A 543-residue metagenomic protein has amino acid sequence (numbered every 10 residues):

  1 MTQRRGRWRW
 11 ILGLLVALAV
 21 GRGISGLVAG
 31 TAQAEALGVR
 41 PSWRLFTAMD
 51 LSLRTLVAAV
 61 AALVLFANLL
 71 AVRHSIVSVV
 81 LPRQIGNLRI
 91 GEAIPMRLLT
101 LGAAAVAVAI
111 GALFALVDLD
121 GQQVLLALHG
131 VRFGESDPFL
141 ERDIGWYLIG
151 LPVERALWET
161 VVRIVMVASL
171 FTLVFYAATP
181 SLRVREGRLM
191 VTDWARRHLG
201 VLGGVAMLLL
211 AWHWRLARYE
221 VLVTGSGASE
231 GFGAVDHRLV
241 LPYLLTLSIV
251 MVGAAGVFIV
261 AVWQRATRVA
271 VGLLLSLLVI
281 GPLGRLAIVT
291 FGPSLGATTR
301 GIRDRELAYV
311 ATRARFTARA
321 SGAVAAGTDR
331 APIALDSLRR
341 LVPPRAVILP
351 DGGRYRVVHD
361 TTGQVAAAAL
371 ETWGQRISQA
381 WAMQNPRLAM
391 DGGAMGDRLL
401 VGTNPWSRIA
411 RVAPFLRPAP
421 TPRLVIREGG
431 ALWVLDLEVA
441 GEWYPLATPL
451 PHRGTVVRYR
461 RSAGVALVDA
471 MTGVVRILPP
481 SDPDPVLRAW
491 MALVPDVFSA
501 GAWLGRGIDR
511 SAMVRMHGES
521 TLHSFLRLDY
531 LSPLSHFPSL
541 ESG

Functional and structural regions predicted by a protein language model:
T2-I11: N-terminal membrane topogenic signal
W10-G543: Soluble extracytoplasmic regions of secretory-pathway and membrane proteins
